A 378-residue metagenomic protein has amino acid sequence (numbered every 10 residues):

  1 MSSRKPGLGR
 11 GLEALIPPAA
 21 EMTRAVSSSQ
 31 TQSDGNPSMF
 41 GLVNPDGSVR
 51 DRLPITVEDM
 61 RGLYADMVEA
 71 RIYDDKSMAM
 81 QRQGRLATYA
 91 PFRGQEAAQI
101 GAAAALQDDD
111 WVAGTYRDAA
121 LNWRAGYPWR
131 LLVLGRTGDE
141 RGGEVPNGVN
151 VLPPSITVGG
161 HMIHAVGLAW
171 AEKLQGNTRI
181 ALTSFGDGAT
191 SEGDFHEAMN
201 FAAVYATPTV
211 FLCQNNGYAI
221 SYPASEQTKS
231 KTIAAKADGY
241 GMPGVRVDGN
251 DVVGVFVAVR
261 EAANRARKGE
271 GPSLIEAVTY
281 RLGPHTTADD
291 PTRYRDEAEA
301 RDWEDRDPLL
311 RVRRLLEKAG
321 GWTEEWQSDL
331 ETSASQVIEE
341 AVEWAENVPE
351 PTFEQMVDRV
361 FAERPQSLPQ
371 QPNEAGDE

Functional and structural regions predicted by a protein language model:
M1-T31: N-terminal leader/domain-start detector
S3, G7-R10, A97, T190-D194 (+1 more regions): Charged, alpha-helix-enriched surfaces in structured cytosolic catalytic cores of large nucleotide-utilizing machines
L15, A25-A97, G283, D290-T292 (+1 more regions): Conserved acidic/glycine
Q32-S33, A102-A105, N264-A266: A general structural signal for short secondary-structure junctions and capping/turn motifs
S48-V49, A119, N216-A219: A short, flexible beta-alpha/helix-coil linker loop
I72-D75, A79-T207, E226-K229, A234 (+1 more regions): Cofactor-binding active-site loop characterized by glycine-rich and histidine/acidic residues
Y116, A277-T279, V360: A general secondary-structure junction signal
G159-N347: Glycine-rich ThDP/TPP pyrophosphate-binding loop and its adjacent helix/strand module within ThDP-dependent enzymes
